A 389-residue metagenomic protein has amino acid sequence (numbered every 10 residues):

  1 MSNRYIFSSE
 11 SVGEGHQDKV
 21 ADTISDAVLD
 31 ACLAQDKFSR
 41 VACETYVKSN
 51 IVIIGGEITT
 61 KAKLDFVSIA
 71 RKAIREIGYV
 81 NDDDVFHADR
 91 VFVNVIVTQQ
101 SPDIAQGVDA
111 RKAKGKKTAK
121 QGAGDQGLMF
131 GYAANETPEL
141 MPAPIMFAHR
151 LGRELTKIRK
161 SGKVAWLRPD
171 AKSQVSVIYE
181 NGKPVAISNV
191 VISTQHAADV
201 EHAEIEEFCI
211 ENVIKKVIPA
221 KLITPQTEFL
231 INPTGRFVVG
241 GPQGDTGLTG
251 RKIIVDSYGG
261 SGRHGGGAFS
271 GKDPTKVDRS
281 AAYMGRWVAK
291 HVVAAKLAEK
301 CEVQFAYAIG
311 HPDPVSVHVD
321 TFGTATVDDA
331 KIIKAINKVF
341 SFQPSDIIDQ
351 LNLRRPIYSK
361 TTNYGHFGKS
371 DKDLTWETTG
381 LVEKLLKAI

Functional and structural regions predicted by a protein language model:
M1-A42, Y46: N-terminal, positively charged regions that mediate nucleic acid binding
S8, R75-V239, N363, G368-L385: Glycine-rich, mobile lid/loop segments that gate access to catalytic sites or pores
E10-V12, H16-A21, Q121-E136, V238-R263 (+2 more regions): Conserved phosphate/anionic-ligand binding catalytic regions in large, soluble enzymes, centered on
S39-C43, A171-V177, T227-I231, L297-A308: A short glycine-rich, hydrophobically flanked beta-strand micro-motif that places a catalytic Asp/Glu for divalent metal
V41-T60, I309-D313: Short, charge-patterned binding micro-sites
K48, K300, A308-I389: Internal helix-turn-beta structural module
K61-S68, L140, A198-I205, A325-I332: Short, conserved charged micro-motifs
V200-V293: Glycine-rich anion/phosphate-binding loop at the beta-strand->alpha-helix junction
